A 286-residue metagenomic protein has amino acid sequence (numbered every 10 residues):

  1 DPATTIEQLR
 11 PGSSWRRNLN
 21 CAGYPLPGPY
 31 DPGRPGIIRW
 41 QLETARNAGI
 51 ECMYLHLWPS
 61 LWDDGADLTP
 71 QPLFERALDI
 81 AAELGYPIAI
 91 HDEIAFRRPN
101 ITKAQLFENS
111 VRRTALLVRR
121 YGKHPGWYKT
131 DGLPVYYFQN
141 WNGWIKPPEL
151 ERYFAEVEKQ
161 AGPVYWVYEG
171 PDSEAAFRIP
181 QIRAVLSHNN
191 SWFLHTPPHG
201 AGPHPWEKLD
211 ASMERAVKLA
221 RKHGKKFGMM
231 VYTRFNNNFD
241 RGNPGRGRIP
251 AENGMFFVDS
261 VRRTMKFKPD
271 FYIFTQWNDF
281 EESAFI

Functional and structural regions predicted by a protein language model:
D1-I286: Glycan-processing catalytic domains of CAZymes
